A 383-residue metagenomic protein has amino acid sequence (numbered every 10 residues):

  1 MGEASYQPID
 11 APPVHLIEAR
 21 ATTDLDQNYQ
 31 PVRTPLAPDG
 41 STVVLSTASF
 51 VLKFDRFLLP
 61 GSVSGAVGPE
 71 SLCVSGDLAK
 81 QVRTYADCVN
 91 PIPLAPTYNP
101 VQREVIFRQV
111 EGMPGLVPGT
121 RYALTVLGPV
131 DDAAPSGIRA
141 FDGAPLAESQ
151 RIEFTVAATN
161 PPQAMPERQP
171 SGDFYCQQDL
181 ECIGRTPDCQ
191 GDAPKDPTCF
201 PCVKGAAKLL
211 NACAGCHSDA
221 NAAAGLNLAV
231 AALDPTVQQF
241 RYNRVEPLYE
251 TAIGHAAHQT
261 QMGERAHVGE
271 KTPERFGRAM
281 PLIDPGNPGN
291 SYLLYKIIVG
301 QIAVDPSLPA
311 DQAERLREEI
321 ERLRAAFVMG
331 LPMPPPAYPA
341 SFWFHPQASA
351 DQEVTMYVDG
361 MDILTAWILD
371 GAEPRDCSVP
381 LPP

Functional and structural regions predicted by a protein language model:
M1-Q30, G40, T47-A48, T125-G128 (+2 more regions): Aromatic- and Gly/Pro-enriched helix-to-coil junctions and flexible linker segments
G2-P161: Acidic, low-complexity Ser/Thr/Gly/Pro-rich repeat segments typical of extracellular/periplasmic and surface-exposed
